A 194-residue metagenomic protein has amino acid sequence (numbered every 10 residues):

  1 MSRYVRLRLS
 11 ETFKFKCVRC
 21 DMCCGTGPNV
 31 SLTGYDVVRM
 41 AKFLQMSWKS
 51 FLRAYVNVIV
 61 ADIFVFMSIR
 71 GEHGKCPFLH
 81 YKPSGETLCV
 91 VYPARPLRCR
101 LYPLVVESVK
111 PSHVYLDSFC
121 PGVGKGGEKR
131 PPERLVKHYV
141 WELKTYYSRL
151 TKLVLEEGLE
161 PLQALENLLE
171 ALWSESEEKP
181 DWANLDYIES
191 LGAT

Functional and structural regions predicted by a protein language model:
M1-T194: Short loop/turn segments that flank or connect secondary-structure elements
